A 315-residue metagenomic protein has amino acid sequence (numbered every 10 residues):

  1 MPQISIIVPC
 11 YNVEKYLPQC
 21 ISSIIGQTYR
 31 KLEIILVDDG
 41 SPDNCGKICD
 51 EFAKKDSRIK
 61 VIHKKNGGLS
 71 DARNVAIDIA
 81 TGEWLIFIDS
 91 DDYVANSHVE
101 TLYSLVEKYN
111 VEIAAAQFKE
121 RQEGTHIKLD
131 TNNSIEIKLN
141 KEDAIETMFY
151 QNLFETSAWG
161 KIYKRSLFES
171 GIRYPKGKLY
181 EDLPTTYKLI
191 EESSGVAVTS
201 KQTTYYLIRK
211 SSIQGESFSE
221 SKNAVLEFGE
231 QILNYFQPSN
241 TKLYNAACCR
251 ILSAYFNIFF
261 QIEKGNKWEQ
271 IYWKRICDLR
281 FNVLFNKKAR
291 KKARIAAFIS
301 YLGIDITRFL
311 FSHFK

Functional and structural regions predicted by a protein language model:
P2-S5, S23, E33, P184: Cell-envelope/extracellular polymer assembly enzymes that use nucleotide-activated donors
V8, N12-G26: Short, well-formed alpha-helical segments that are part of the catalytic scaffolds of diverse glycosyltransferases
S23, R30, D38-I48, K65: A conserved acidic beta->alpha catalytic loop
K64-A80: Glycine-rich, basic loop-to-helix element that forms the pyrophosphate-binding segment of sugar-nucleotide handling
L69, S90-V196, L207, S211-F218: Donor-binding/catalytic cores of nucleotide-activated saccharide and glycerol-phosphate transferases/polymerases
L85: Short aromatic/hydrophobic "clamp" motif used to bind/position activated sugar donors
Q202-K210, G215-K242, N257, E263-V283: Catalytic core of nucleotide-sugar-dependent glycosyltransferases
K264-K315: Membrane-interface aromatic/basic loop that binds lipid-linked glycans or pyrophosphate carriers, typified by
